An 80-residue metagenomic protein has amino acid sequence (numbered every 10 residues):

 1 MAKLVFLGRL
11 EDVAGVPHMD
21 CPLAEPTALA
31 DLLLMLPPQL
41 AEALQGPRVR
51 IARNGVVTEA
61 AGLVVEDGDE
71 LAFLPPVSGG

Functional and structural regions predicted by a protein language model:
M1-G79: Ubiquitin-like/PB1-type beta-grasp interaction modules and other compact soluble beta-rich domains
